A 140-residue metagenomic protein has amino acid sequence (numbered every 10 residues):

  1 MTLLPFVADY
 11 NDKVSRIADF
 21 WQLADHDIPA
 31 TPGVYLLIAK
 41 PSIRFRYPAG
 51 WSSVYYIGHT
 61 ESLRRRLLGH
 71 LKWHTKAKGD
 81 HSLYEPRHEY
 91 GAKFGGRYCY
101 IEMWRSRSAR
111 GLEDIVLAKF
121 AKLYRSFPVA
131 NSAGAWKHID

Functional and structural regions predicted by a protein language model:
M1-D140: Boundary/linker segments flanking structured domains
